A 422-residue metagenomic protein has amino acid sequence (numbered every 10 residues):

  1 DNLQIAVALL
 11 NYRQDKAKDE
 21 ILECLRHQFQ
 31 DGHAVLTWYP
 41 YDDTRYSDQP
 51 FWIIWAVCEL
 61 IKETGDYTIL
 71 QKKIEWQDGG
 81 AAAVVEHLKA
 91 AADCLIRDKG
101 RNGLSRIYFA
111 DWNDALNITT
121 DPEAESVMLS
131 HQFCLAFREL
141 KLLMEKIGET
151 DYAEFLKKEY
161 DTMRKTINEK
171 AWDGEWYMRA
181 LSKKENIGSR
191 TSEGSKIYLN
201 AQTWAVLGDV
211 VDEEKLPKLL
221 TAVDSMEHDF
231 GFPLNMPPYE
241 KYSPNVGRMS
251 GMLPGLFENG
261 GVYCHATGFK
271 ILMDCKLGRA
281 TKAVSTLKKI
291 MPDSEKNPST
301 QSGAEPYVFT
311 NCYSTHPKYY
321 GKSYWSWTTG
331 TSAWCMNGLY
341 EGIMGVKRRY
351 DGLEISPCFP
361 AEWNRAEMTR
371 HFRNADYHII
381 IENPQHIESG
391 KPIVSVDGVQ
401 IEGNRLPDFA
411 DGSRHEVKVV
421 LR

Functional and structural regions predicted by a protein language model:
D1-N2, W38-D48, L116-S130, K184-G208 (+4 more regions): Solvent-exposed loop and edge beta-strand segments that line ligand/cofactor-binding and catalytic clefts
N2-G103, S126-S130, C134, G260-A283 (+2 more regions): Aromatic-rich carbohydrate-recognition surfaces in CAZymes
K16-H27, T68-Q77, I147-G148, K215-M226 (+2 more regions): Short alpha-helical "patches" and their helix-cap loops
R26, Q30, E59, L142 (+6 more regions): Conserved helix-loop functional segments at active or binding sites
H27-A34, L70-K72, I107-I118, M178-N186 (+2 more regions): Conserved catalytic-core motifs characterized by acidic clusters
V35, Q132-V246, K288, P292-Y320: Catalytic cores of carbohydrate-active enzymes
T64, L140, M144-I147, D151 (+3 more regions): Long alpha-helical scaffolds in large eukaryotic adaptor/regulatory proteins, encompassing alpha-solenoid repeat systems
M226, L256-F257, F269-R422: Non-catalytic C-terminal accessory modules of carbohydrate-active enzymes
